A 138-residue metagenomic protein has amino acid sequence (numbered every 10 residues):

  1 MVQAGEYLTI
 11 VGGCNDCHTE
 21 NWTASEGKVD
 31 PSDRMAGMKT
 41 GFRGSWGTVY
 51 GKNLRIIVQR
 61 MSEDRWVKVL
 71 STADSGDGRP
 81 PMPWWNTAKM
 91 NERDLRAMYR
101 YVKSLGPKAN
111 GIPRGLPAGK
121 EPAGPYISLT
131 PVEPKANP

Functional and structural regions predicted by a protein language model:
M1-I10, A24-E26, P138: Electrostatic cytochrome c docking/interface patches
Q3-Y7, N15, K52, D64 (+3 more regions): Solvent-exposed, polar/charged alpha-helical surfaces in well-ordered, non-transmembrane soluble domains, broadly
Y7-G13, T19, Q59, S71-S75 (+1 more regions): Sec-exported extracytoplasmic/periplasmic mature domains
T19-V49, D64, R79-P138: Flexible coil segments in periplasmic/lumen-exposed cytochrome c-class electron-transfer proteins
R55-I56: A bilobed periplasmic-binding-protein/Venus flytrap-type ligand-binding module shared by bacterial periplasmic
